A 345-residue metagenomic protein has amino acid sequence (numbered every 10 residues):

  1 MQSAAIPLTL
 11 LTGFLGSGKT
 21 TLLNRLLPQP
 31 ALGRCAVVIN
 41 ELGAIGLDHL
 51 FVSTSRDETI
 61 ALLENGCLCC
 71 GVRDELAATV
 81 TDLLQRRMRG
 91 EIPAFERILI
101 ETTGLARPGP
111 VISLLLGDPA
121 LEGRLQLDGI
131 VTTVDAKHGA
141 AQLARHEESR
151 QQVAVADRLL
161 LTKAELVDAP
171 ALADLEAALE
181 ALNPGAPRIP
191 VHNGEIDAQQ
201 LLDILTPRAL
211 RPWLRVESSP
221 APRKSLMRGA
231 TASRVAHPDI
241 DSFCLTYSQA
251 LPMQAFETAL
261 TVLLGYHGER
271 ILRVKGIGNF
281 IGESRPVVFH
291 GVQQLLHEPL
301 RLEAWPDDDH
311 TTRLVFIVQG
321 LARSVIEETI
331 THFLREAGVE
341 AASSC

Functional and structural regions predicted by a protein language model:
Q2, Q151, V155-R158, A164-T312 (+1 more regions): C-terminal accessory "lid"/substrate-recognition subdomains
Q2-T12, S17, T21-Q142: Nucleotide-state-sensitive switch-loop elements of NTP-binding domains
P28, C35-A36, L50, R89 (+10 more regions): A generic "cationic amphipathic patch" detector
P28, I39-N40, A44, T54-R56 (+16 more regions): General N-terminal targeting signals
V38-N40, T132-D135, L160-K163, T246 (+1 more regions): Conserved beta-strand segments of the P-loop GTPase G domain that flank and frequently precede/overlap
I98-T102, L159-L161, L314: Short glycine-rich or small-residue beta-strand-to-loop segments that form or flank ligand, phosphate, metal/Fe-S
L105-A186: Conserved C-terminal guanine-recognition region of P-loop GTPase G domains, centered on the G4
